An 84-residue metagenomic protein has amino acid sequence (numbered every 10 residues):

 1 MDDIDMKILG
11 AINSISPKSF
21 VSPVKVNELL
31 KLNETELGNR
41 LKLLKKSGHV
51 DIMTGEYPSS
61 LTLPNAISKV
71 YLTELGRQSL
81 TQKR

Functional and structural regions predicted by a protein language model:
M1-A11, I15: Short alpha-helical segments that sit at the start of domains
D2, K31-M53, I67: Short amphipathic alpha-helical interaction segments
K18-L29: Short acidic, hydrophobic short linear motifs in intrinsically disordered regions
V24, N39, E56-Y57: Proline- and acidic/polar-enriched loop/turn elements at helix boundaries
D51-G55, S59-L61: Beta-hairpin "wing" of winged helix-turn-helix
P64-R84: Short, amphipathic alpha-helical interaction segments positioned at domain boundaries
